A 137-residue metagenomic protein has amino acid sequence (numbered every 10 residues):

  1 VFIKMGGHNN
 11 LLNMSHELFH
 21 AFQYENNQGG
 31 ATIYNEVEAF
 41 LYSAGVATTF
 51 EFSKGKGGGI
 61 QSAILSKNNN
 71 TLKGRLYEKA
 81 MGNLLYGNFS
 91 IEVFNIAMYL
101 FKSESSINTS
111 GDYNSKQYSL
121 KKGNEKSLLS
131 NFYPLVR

Functional and structural regions predicted by a protein language model:
F2-M14, Q28-G30: Short pre-active-site segment immediately N-terminal to the catalytic Zn-binding motif
G7-H8, F19, V46: Short, flexible loop/turn elements at secondary-structure junctions
N13, E17-E25: Catalytic glutamate of the conserved HExxH
G29-R137: Active-site or metal-binding loop neighborhoods of secreted/extracellular toxin and effector enzymes
